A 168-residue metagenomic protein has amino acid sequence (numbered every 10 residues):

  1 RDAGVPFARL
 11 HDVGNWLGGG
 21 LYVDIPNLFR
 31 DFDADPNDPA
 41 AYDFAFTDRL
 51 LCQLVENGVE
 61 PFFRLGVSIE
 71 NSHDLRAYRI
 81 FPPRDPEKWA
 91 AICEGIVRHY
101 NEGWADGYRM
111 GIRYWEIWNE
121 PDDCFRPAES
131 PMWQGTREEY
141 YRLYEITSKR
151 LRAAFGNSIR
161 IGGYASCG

Functional and structural regions predicted by a protein language model:
A3-G168: Substrate-binding cleft and catalytic face of glycoside hydrolase catalytic domains, especially the flexible beta-alpha
